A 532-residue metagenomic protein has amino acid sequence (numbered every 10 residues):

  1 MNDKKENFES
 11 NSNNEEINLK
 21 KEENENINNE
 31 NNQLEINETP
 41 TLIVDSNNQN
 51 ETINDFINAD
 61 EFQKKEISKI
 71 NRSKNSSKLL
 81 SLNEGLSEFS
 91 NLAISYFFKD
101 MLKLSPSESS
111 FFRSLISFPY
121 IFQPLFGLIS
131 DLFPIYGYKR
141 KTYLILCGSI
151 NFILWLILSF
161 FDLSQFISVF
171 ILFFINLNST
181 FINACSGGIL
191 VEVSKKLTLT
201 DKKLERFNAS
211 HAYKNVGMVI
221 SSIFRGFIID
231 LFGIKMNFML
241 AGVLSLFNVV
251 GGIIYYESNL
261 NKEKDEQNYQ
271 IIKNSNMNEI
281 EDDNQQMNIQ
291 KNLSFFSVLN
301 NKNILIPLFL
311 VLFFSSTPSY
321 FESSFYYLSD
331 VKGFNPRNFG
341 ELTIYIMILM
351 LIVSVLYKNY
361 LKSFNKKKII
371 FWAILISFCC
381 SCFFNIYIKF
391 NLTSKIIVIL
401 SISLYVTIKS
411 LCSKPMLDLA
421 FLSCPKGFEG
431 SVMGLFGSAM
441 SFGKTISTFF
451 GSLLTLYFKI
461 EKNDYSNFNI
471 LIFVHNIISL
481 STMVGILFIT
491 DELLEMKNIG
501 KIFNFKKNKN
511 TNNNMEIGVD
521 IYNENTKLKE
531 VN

Functional and structural regions predicted by a protein language model:
D55-I70, E263-I306, F505-K507: Juxtamembrane intracellular "pre-TM" segments in multi-pass secondary transporters
N58-Y120, N303-K332, F339: Helix-loop boundary and gating motifs at the non-cytosolic
I116-Q123, L204-R225, G437-F449: Glycine-rich segments within core transmembrane alpha-helices of 12-TM secondary carriers
P119-F126, E341-K362, A373-F384, K444: Transmembrane alpha-helices of Major Facilitator/SLC transporters
F122-Y138, I229-D230, I352-I370, T455: Helix-to-loop junctions at the C-terminal end of transmembrane segments in multipass secondary transporters
I145-L163, I376-L392: C-terminal ends and interior cores of transmembrane alpha-helices in multi-pass membrane transporters/permeases
L158-S159, S245-N259, F468-N508: Multi-pass alpha-helical transporter architecture, strongest for 12-TM Major Facilitator/SLC carriers used
K368-P415: C-terminal transmembrane helical hairpin of 12-TM major facilitator-type secondary transporters
